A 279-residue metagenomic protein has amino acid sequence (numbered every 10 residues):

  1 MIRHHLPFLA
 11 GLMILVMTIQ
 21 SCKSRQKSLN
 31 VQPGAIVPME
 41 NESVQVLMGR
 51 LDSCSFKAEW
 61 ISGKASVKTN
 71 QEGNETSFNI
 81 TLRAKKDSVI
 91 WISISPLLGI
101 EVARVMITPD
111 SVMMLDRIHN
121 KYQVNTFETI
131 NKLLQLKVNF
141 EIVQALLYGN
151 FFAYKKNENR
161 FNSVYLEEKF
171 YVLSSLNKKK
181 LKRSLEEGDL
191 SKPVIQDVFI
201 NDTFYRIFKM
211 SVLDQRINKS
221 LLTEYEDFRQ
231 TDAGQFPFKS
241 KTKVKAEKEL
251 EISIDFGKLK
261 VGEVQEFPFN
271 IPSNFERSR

Functional and structural regions predicted by a protein language model:
M1-L9: Bacterial N-terminal signal peptides that target proteins for export
T18-S21: C-terminal motif of bacterial Sec signal peptides marking the signal peptidase cleavage site
S24, S28, R160-E276: Gly/Pro-enriched, hydrophobic low-complexity segments that function as extracytoplasmic propeptides/linkers
K27-D110: Start-of-domain marker
L47, I118-D189: Flexible, processing/modification-adjacent segments and terminal tails in exported/periplasmic/extracellular proteins
S77-T81, V102-R104, Y122-V124, D197 (+2 more regions): Well-ordered beta-strand positions in beta-sheet-rich domains
D87-S88, D110-S111, E168-K169, Y205: Beta-strand-connecting loop/turn residues
V89-E141: An acidic-aromatic
